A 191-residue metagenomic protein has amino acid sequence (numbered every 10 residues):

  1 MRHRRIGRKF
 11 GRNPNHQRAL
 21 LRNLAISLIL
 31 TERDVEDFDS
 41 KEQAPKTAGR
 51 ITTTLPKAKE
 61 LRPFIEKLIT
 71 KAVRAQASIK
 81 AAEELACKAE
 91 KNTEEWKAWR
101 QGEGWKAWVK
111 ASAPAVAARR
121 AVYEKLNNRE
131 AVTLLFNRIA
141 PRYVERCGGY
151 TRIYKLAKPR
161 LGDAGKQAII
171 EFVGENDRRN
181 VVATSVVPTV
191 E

Functional and structural regions predicted by a protein language model:
M1-A140, F172, N180-E191: Ribosome large-subunit tunnel/peptidyl-transferase-proximal elements
R8, R12, G149-Y150, D163: Gly/Ser/Thr-rich helix-start
P114, R142-E145, K158-G162: Replace "in large, NTP-powered and nucleic-acid-processing enzymes" with "in large, NTP-powered factors and other
A117, R146-G148, G165: Short connector loops at helix/strand junctions that flank enzyme active sites, especially segments positioning acidic
L135-K155: Conserved short secondary-structure elements within globular domains
T151-E175: C-terminal edge-of-domain segments
